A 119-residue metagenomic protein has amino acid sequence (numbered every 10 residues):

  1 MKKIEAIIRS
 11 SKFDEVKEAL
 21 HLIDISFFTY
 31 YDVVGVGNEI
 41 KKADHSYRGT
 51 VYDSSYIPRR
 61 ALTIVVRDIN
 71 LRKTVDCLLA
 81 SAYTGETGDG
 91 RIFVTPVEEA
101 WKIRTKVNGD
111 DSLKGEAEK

Functional and structural regions predicted by a protein language model:
M1-K119: Positively charged, small/polar-rich N-terminal and surface patches that mediate targeting and assembly and bind
